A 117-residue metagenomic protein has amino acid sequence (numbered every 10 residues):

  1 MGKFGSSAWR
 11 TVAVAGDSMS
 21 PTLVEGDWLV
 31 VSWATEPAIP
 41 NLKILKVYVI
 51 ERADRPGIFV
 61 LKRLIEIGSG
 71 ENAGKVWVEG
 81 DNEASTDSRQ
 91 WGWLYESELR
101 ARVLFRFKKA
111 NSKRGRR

Functional and structural regions predicted by a protein language model:
M1-R117: Extended hydrophobic leader/signal-anchor segments used for secretion and membrane insertion
